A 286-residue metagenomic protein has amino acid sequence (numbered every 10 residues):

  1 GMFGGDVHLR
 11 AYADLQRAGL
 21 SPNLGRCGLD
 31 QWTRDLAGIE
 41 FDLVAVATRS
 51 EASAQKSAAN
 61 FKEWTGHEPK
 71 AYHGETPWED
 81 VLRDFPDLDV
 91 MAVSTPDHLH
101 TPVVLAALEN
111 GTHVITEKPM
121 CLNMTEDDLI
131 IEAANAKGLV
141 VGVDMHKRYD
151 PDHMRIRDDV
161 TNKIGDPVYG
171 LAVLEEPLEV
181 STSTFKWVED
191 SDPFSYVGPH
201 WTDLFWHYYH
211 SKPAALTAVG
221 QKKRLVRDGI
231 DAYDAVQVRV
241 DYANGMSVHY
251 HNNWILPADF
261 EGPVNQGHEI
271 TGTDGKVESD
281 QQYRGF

Functional and structural regions predicted by a protein language model:
G1-N110, D128, E132-K137: N-terminal glycine-/serine-/threonine-rich beta1-alpha1-beta2 phosphate-ribose binding loop of Rossmann-like
A92-V93, T116, A172: Redox-cofactor binding/interface segments in oxidoreductases and associated redox assembly factors
N110-N123: ADP-ribose/adenylate-binding Rossmann-like module
N110-T112, K137-L139, G245-S247: A short helix->loop->beta-strand "cap" motif at the edges of active sites that frequently abuts
M120-T125, L129, Y149-P151: Conserved PLP phosphate-binding loop immediately N-terminal to the Schiff-base lysine helix in PLP-dependent enzymes
V140-G142, K147-I230, V238, A258: Predominantly a Rossmann-like dinucleotide-binding segment in NAD(P)-dependent oxidoreductases
I230-Y233, D241-F286: NAD(P)-dinucleotide binding in Rossmann-like oxidoreductases
